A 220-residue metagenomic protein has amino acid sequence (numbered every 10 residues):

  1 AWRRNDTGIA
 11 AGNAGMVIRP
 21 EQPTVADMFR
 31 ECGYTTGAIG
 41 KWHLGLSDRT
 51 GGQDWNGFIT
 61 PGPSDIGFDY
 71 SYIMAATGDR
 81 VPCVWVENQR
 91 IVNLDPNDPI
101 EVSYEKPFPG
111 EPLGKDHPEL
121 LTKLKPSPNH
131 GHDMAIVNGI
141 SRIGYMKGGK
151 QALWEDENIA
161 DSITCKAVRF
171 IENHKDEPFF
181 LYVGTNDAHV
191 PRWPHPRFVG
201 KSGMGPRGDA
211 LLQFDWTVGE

Functional and structural regions predicted by a protein language model:
A1-E220: Formylglycine-dependent sulfatase
